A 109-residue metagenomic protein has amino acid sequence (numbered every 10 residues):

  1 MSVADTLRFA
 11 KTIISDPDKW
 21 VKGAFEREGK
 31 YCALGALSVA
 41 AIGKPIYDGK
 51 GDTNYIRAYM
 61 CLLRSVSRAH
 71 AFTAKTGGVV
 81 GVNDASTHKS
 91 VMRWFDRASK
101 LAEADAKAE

Functional and structural regions predicted by a protein language model:
M1-E109: Domain-length accessory/inserted modules outside core catalytic folds
